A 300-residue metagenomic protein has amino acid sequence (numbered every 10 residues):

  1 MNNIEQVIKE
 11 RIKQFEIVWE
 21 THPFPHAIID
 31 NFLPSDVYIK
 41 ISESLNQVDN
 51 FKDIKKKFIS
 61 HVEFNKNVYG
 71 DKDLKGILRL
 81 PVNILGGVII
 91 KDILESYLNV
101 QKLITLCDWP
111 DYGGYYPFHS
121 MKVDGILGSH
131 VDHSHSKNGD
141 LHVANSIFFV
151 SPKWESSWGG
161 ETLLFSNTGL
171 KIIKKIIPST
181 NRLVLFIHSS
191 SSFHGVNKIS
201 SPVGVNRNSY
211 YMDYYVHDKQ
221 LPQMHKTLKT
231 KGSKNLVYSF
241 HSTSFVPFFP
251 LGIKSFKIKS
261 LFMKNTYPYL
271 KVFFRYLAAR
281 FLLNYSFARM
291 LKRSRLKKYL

Functional and structural regions predicted by a protein language model:
M1-I4, I41, L80-N83, L94 (+3 more regions): Short, Φ-rich (hydrophobic/aromatic) sequence segments
V7, R11, E16-Y97: Non-heme Fe(II)/2-oxoglutarate
H26, H130, H194: Histidine-centered active-site/metal-ligand motif
I28, P117, N145, S209: Amphipathic alpha-helical recognition patches that constitute DNA-binding helices
S60-N67, V100-L103, H135-S136, K219: A structural signal for the main folded, soluble domain(s) of proteins
L85-L141, K153: Non-heme Fe(II) oxygenase catalytic core, chiefly the N-lobe of the double-stranded beta-helix
D124, S134-H142, S151-L300: Catalytic core of Fe(II)/2-oxoglutarate
